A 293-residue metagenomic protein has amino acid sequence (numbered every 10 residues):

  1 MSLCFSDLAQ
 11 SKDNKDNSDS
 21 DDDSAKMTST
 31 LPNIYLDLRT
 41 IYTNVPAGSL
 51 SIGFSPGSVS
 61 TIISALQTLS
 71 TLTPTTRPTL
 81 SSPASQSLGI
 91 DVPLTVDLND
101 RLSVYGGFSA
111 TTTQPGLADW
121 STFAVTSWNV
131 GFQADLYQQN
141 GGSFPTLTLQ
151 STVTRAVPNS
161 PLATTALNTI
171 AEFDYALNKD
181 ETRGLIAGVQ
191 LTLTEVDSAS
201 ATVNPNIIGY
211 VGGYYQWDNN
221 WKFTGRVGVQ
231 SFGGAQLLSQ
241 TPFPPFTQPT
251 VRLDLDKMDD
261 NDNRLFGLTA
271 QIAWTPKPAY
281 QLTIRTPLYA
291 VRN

Functional and structural regions predicted by a protein language model:
C4, A9-S11: Boundary at the C-terminal end of the N-terminal hydrophobic targeting segment
K12-R155, N168-E181, R226, Q230-F232 (+3 more regions): Transmembrane beta-barrel domains of Gram-negative outer membranes and organellar outer membranes
Y35-I41, L162-S239: Detector for outer-membrane/organellar transmembrane beta-barrel domains, recognizing the amphipathic beta-strand
L98-D100, W217, W274-P276: Short loop/turn positions at the edges of beta-strands in beta-sheet-rich folds
P158-N159: Short, recurring structural edge motifs at helix starts
L237, Y289-A290: Beta-strand-dominated lipid-handling architectures at cellular/organellar boundaries
W274-T283, A290-V291: Short glycine/proline-enriched turn or capping motifs at secondary-structure junctions
